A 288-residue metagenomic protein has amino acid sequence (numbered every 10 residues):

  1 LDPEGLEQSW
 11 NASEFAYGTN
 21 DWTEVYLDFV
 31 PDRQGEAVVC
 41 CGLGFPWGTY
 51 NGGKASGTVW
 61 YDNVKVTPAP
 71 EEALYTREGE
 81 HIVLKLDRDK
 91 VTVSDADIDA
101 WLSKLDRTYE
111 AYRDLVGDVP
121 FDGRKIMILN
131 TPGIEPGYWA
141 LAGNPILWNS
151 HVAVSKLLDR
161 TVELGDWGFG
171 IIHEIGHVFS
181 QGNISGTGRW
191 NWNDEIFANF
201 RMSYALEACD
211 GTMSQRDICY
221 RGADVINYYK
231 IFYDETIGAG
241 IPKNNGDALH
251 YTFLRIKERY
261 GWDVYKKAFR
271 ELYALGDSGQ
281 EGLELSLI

Functional and structural regions predicted by a protein language model:
L1-L6, F45-G48: Short edge-strand/loop segments of extracellular domains
P3-E36: Extracellular carbohydrate recognition and processing domains and analogous Trp-centered ligand-binding platforms
E24-V64: Extracellular beta-strand ligand-recognition surfaces/modules
K54, V119-F121, G165, L206-C219 (+2 more regions): Structural helix-adjacent loops and short alpha-helical linkers that scaffold large soluble proteins
K65-T76: Low-complexity, Pro/Thr/Ser/Gly/Ala-rich linker/spacer regions in secreted, extracellular modular proteins
Y75-V178, G182-N183: Juxtacatalytic substrate-recognition/specificity segment
Y112, R221-I288: Active-site-proximal alpha-helical
V152-G222: Zinc-dependent metallopeptidase catalytic helix centered on the HExxH motif and its immediate flanking segment
